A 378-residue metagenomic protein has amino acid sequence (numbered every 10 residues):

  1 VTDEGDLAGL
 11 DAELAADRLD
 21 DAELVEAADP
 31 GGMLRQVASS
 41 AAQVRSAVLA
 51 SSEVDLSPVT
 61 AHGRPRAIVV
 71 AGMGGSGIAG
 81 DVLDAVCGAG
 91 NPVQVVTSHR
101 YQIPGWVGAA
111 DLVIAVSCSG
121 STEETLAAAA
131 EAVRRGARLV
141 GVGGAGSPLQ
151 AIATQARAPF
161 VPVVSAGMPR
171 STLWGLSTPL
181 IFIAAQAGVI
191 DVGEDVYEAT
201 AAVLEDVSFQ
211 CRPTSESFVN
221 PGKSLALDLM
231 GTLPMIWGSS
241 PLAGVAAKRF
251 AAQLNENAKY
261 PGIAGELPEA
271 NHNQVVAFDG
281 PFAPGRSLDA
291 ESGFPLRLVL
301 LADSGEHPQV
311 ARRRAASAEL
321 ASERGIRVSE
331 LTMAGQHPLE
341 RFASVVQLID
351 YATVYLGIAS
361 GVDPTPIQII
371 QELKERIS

Functional and structural regions predicted by a protein language model:
G5-Q43: Generic N-terminal amphipathic, Lys/Arg-enriched alpha-helix
D6, G63-V207, D303-A311, A315-S322: Glycine-rich phosphate-binding loops that contact phosphosugars or nucleotide phosphates
A27-G32, Q36-S39, S46-V54, P58 (+2 more regions): Active-site phosphate/pyrophosphate-binding segments
R45-D55, V95-P104: Helix-loop module immediately N-terminal to the HCX5R catalytic loop in PTP-like cysteine phosphatase domains
T97-Y101, Y260-N271, R327-Q336: A generic structural motif
A277-I367: C-terminal active-site/capping subdomain that shapes the small-molecule cofactor and substrate pocket of enzyme
T365-S378: Short, small/acidic-rich helices and loops at N termini and domain boundaries of DNA replication/processing enzymes
